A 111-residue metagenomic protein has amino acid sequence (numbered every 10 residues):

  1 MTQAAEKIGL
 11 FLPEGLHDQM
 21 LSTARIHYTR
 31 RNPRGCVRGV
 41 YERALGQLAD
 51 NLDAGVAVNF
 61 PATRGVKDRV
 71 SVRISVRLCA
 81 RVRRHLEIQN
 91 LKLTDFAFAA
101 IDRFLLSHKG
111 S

Functional and structural regions predicted by a protein language model:
M1-D18, A24, D53-R77, L86: Short Lys/Arg-rich basic patches
E14-G39, V76-A99: Surface-exposed, Lys/Arg-rich phosphate-binding patches that contact polyanionic backbones
R30-V58, L91-S111: Short, basic amphipathic alpha-helical segments that act as recognition/interaction helices in nucleic-acid-binding
